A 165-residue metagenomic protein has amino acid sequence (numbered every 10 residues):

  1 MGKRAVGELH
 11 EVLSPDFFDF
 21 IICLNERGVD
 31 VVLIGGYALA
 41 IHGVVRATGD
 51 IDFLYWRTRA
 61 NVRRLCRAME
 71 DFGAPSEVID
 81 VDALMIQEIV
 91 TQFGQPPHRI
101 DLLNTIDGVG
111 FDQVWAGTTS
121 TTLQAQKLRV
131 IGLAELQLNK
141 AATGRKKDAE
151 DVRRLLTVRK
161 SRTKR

Functional and structural regions predicted by a protein language model:
M1-R165: Compositionally biased terminal segments of proteins
